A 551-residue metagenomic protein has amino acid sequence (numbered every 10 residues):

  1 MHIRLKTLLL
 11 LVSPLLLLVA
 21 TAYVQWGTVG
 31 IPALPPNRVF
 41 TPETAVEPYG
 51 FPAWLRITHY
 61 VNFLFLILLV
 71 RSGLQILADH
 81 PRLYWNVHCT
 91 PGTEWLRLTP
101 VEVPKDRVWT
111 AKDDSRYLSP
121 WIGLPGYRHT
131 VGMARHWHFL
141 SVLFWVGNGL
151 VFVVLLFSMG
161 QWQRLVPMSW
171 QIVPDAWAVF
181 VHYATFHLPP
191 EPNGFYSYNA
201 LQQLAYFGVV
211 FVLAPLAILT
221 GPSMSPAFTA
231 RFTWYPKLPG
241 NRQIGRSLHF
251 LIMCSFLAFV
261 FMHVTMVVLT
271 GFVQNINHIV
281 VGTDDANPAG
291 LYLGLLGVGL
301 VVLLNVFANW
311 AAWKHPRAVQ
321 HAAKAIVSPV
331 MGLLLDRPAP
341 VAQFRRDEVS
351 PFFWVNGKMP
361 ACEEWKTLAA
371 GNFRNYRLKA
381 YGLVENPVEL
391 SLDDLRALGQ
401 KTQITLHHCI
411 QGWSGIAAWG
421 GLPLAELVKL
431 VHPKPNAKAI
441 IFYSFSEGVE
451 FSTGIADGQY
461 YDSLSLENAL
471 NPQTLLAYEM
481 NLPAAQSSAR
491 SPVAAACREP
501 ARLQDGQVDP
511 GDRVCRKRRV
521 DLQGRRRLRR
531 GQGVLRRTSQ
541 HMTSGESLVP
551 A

Functional and structural regions predicted by a protein language model:
M1-D336: Membrane-embedded alpha-helical bundles that constitute the cytochrome b-like, heme-associated redox core of multi-pass
R135-H136, G332-G545: Structured, non-membrane catalytic/scaffold regions adjacent to prosthetic-group chemistry
